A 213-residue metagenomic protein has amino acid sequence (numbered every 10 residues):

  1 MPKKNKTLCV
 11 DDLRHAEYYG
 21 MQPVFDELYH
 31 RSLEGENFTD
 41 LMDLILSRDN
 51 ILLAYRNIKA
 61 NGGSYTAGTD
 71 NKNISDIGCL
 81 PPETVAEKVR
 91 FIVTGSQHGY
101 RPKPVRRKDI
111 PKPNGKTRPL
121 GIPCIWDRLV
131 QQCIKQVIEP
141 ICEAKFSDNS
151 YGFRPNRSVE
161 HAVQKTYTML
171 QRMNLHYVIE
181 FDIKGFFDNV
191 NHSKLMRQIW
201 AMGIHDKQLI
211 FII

Functional and structural regions predicted by a protein language model:
M1-E83: Non-catalytic, polymerase-adjacent accessory regions of viral genome-replication enzymes
P2, G20, N37, G121 (+9 more regions): Duplex nucleic acid-engaging cores and interfaces of nucleic-acid transaction enzymes
V24-E27, R31, N57, N61 (+4 more regions): Generic, well-ordered alpha-helical scaffold segments in large soluble proteins
G62-I77, K103-L129, K145-S158: Short, conserved non-catalytic motifs in the polymerase core
T69, Q136, F181-I183: Residues immediately flanking
G78-T94, I199-I204: A short, contiguous, amphipathic alpha-helix enriched in charged residues
R90-K116, L129-V137, Y167-R172, L209-I213: Reverse-transcriptase-like RNA-dependent polymerase core
Y100, P104, K145-N149, R154 (+2 more regions): Conserved polymerase palm-domain catalytic core
